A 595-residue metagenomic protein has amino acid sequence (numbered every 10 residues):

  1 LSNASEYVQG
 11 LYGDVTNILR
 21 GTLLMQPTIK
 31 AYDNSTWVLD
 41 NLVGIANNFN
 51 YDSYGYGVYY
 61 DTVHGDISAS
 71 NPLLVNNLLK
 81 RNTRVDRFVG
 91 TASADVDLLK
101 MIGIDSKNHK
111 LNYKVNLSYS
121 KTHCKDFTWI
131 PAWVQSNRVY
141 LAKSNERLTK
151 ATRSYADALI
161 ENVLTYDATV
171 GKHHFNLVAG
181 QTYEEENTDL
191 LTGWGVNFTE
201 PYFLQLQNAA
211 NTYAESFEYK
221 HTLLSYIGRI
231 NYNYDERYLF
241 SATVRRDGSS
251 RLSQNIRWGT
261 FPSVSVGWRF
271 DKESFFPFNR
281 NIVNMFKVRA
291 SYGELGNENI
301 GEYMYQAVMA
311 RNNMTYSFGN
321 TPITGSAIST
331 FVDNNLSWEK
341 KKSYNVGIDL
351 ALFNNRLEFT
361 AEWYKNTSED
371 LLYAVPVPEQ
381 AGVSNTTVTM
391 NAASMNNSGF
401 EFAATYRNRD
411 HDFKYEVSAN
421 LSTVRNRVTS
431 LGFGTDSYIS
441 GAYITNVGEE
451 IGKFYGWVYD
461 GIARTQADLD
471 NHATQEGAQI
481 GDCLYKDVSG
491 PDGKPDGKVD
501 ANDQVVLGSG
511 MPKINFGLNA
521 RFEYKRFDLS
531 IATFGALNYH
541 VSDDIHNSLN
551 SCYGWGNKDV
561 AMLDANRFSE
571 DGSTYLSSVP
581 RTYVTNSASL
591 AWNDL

Functional and structural regions predicted by a protein language model:
L1-N3, Y7-V8, T16, L24-I130 (+2 more regions): Extracellular/periplasmic, surface-exposed regions of secreted and cell-surface proteins
Q9-R20, N550-D559: Acidic, Ser/Thr-rich peripheral helices and adjacent loops at domain boundaries
A132-S144, C552-Y553: C-terminal or late-domain output modules
Y316-S329, Y364-A392, R425-M511, N519 (+1 more regions): Surface-exposed, extracytoplasmic segments of Gram-negative outer-membrane nutrient-acquisition systems
R356, R526-D528: Structural motif
F522: Short, structured surface segments that line ligand/substrate-binding pockets
